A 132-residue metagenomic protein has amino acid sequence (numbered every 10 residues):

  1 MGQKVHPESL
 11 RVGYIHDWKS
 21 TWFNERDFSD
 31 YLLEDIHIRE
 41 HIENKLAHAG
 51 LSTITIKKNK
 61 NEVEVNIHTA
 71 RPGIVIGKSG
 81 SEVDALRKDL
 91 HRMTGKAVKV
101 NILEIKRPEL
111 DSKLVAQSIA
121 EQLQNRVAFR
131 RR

Functional and structural regions predicted by a protein language model:
M1-R132: RNA-contacting regions in translation and RNA-metabolism proteins, encompassing KH/S1 modules where present
